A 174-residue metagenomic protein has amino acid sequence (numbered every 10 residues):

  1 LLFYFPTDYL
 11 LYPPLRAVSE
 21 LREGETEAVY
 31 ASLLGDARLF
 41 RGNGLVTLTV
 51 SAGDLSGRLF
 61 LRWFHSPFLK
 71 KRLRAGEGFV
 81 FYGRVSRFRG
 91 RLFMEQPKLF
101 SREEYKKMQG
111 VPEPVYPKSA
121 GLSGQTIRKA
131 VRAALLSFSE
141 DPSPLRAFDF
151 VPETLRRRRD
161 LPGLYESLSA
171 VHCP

Functional and structural regions predicted by a protein language model:
L2-L59: Accessory interdomain/linker segments of ATP-dependent helicases and helicase-like nucleic-acid enzymes that mediate
E23, L39-P174: Upstream accessory/linker segments immediately N-terminal to the RecA-like ATPase cores of bacterial MutS and a subset
